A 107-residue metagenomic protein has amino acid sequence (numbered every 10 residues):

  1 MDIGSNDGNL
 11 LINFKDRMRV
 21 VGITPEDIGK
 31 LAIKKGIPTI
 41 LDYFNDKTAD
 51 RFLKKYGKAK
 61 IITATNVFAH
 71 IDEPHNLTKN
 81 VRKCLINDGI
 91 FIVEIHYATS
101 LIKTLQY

Functional and structural regions predicted by a protein language model:
M1-N6: Conserved class I S-adenosyl-L-methionine
D7-R17: Conserved SAM-binding loop of SAM-dependent methyltransferases across substrates and taxa, primarily the Class I
R19-T24, L41: Conserved SAM-binding motif I beta-strand of class I
G36-R51: Conserved SAM-binding strand-loop segment of SAM-dependent methyltransferases
K60-T63: A conserved beta-strand element that flanks and buttresses the S-adenosyl-L-methionine
V67: Hydrophobic adenine-recognition pocket in adenosine-nucleotide-binding enzymes
H75-I92: A short glycine-rich, Lys/Arg-flanked "PGG" loop and its adjoining helix->strand segment in the class I
V93-Y107: Short, glycine-/aromatic-enriched active-site segment of Class I SAM-dependent methyltransferases
